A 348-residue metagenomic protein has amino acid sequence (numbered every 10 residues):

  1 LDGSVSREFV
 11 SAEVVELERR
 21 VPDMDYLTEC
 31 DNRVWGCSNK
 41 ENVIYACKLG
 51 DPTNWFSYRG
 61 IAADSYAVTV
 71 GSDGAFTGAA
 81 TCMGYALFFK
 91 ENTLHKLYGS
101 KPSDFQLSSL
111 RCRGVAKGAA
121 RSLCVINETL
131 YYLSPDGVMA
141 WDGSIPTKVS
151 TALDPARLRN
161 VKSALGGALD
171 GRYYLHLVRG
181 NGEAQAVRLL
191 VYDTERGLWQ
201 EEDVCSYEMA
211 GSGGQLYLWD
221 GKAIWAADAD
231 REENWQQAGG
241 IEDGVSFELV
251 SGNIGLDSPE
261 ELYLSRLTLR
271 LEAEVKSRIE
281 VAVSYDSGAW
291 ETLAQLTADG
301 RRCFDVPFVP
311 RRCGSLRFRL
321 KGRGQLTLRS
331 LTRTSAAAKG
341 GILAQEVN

Functional and structural regions predicted by a protein language model:
L1, A46-D51, W55-S57, T93 (+3 more regions): A broad, low-specificity signal for short, low-complexity segments enriched in glycine/proline and polar/charged
L1-E13: Hydrophobic or amphipathic alpha-helical targeting/insertion segments
G3, E29, L49-P52, G60 (+6 more regions): Generic detection of intrinsically disordered/low-complexity segments and helix-coil linkers/edges
S11-L165, L198-Q200: Beta-propeller and closely related beta-pinwheel folds
G114-R121, V125-T129, P135-N348: Beta-sheet repeat architectures centered on beta-propellers
